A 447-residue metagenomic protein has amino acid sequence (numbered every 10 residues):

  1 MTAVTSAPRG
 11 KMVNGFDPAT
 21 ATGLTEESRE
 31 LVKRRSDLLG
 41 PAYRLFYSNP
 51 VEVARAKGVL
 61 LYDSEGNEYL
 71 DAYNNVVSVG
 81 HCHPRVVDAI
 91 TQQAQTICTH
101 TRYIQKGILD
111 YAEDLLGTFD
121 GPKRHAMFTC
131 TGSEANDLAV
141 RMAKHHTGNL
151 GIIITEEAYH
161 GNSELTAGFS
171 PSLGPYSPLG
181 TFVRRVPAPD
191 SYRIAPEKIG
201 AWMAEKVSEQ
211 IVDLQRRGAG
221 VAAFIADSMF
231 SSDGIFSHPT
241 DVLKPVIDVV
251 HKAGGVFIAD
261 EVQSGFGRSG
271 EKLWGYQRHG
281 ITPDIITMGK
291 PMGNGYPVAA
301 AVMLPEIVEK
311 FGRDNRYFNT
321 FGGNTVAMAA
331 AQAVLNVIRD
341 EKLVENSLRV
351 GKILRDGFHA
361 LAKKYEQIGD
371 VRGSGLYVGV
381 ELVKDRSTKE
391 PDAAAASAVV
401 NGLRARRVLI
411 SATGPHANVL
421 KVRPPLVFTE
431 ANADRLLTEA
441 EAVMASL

Functional and structural regions predicted by a protein language model:
T2-L447: Conserved N-terminal phosphate-binding loop of PLP-dependent enzymes in the Aspartate aminotransferase
